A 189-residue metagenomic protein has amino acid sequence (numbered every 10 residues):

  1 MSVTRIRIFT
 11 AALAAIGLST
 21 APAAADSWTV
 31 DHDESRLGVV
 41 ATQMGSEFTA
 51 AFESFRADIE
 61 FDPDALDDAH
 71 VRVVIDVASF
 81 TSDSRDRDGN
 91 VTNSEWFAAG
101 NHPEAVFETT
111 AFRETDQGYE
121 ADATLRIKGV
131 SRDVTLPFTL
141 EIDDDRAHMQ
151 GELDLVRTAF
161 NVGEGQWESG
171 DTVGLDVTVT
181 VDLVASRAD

Functional and structural regions predicted by a protein language model:
S2-T10: Bacterial N-terminal signal peptides that target proteins for export
F9-T20: Bacterial N-terminal signal peptides
A23-D189: Low-complexity, acidic/polar, glycine-enriched regions of mature
